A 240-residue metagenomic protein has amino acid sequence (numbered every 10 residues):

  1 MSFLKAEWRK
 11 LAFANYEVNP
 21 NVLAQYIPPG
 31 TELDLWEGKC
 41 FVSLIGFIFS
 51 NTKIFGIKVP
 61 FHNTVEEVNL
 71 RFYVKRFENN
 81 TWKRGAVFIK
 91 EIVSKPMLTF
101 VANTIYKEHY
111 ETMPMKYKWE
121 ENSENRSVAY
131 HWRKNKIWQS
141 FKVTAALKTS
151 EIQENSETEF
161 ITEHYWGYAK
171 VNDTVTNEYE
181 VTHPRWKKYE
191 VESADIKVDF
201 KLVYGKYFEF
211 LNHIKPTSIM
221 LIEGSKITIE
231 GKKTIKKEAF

Functional and structural regions predicted by a protein language model:
M1-F55, W186, K197, Y204-F240: Hydrophobic, proline/glycine-rich low-complexity stretches
N15, Y26-K95: Extended cationic-aromatic binding surfaces that line active-site or macromolecule-binding grooves and engage
V74-F240: Internal, well-folded beta-alpha domain core
